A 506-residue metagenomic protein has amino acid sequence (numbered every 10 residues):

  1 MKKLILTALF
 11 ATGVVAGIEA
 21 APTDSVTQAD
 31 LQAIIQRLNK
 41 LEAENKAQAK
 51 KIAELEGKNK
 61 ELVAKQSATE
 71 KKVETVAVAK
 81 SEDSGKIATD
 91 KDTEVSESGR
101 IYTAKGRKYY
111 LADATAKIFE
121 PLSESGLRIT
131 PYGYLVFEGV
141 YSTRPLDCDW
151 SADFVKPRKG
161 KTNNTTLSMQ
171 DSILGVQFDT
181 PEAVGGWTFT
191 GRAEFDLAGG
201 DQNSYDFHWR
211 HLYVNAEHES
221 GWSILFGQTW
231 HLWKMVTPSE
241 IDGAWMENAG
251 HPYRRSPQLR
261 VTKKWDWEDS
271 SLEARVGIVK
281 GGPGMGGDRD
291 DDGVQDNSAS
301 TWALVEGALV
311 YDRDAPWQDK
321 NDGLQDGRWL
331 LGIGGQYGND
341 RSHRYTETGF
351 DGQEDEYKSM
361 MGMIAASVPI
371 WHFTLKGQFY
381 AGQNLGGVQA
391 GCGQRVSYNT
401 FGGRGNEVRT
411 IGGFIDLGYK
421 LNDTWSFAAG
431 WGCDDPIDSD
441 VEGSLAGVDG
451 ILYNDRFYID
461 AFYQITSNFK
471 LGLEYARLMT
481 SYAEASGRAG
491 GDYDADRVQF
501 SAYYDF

Functional and structural regions predicted by a protein language model:
M1-E19: Gram-negative bacterial Sec-dependent N-terminal signal peptides
A20-C148: N-terminal periplasmic/intermembrane-space "pro-region" immediately following the signal or transit peptide
A116-S151, V155-G284, A299-D314, G323 (+3 more regions): Outer membrane beta-barrel
P145-W150, A198, Q202-W209, V236-A244 (+7 more regions): Outer-membrane beta-barrel translocator domains and adjoining extracellular loop/strand segments of Gram-negative
T188-G199, F226, V276-K280, G332-N339 (+3 more regions): Transmembrane beta-strand segments that form the barrel wall of outer-membrane beta-barrel proteins
G307, Y463-I465, D492-F506: Outer-membrane beta-barrel "beta-signal"
G307-D312, Q318-I451, D455: Detector for outer-membrane/organellar transmembrane beta-barrel domains, recognizing the amphipathic beta-strand
